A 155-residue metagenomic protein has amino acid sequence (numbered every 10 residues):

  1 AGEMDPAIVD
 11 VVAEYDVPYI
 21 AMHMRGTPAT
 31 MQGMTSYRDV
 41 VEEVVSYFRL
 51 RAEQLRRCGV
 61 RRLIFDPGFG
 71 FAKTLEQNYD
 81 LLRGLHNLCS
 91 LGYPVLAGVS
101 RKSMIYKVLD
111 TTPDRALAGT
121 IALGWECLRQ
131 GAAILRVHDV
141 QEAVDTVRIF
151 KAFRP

Functional and structural regions predicted by a protein language model:
A1-R57, R61, A72-P155: Active-site-adjacent loop and "lid" segments of alpha/beta metabolic enzymes
F69: Active-site metal-binding loops of divalent metal-dependent hydrolases
